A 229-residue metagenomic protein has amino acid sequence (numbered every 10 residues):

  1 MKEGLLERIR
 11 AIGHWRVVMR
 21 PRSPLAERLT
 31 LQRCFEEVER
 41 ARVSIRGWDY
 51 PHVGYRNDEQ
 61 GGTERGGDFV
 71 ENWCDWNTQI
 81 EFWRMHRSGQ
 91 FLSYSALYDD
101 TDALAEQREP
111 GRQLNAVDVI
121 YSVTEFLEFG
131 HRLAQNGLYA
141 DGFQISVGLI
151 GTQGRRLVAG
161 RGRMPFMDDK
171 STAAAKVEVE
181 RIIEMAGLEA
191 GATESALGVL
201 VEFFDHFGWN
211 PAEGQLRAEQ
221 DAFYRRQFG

Functional and structural regions predicted by a protein language model:
M1-G229: Bergerat-fold GHKL/Histidine-kinase-like ATPase
